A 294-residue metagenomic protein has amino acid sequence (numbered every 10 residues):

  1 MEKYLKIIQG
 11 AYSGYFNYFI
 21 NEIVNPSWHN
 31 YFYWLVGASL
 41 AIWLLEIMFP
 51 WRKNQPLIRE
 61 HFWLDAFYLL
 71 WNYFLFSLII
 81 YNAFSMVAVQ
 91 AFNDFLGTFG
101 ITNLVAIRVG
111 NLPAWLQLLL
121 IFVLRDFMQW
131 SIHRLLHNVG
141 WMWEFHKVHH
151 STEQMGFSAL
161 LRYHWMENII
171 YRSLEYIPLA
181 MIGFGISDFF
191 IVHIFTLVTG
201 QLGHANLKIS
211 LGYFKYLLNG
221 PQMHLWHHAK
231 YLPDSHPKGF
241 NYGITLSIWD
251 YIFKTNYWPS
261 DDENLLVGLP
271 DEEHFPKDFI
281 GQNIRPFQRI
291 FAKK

Functional and structural regions predicted by a protein language model:
M1-N25, M142, S151-R162, G183 (+1 more regions): Cytosolic/stromal cytosol-facing helical appendages immediately following the last transmembrane segment
Y15-E22, P56-E60, S85-W115, G140 (+1 more regions): Membrane interface segments of multi-pass transport proteins and intramembrane proteases
H29-T98, Q117-Q129: Specific transmembrane helices
F32, V36, L104-R134, F190 (+1 more regions): Membrane-embedded alpha-helical segments that form the functional core of polytopic membrane enzymes, especially those
S39-M48, V123-N138, I194-S210, G220-H228: Transmembrane alpha-helical segments that form the membrane-embedded catalytic/substrate-channel core of multi-pass
M166-P178, G243: Core segments of transmembrane alpha-helices that mediate helix-helix packing or line hydrophobic substrate/ligand
S173-M181, L197-Q201: Alpha-helical transmembrane segments of multipass membrane proteins
M181-I191: Transmembrane helix interruption/hinge and helix-loop junction motifs
